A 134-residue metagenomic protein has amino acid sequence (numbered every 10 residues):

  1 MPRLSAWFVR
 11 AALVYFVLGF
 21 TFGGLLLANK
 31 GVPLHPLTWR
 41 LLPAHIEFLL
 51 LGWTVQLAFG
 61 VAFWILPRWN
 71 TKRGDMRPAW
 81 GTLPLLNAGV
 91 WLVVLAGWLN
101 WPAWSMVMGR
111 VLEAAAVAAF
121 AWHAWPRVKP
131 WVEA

Functional and structural regions predicted by a protein language model:
M1-A134: Hydrophobic alpha-helical transmembrane segments of multi-pass integral membrane proteins
